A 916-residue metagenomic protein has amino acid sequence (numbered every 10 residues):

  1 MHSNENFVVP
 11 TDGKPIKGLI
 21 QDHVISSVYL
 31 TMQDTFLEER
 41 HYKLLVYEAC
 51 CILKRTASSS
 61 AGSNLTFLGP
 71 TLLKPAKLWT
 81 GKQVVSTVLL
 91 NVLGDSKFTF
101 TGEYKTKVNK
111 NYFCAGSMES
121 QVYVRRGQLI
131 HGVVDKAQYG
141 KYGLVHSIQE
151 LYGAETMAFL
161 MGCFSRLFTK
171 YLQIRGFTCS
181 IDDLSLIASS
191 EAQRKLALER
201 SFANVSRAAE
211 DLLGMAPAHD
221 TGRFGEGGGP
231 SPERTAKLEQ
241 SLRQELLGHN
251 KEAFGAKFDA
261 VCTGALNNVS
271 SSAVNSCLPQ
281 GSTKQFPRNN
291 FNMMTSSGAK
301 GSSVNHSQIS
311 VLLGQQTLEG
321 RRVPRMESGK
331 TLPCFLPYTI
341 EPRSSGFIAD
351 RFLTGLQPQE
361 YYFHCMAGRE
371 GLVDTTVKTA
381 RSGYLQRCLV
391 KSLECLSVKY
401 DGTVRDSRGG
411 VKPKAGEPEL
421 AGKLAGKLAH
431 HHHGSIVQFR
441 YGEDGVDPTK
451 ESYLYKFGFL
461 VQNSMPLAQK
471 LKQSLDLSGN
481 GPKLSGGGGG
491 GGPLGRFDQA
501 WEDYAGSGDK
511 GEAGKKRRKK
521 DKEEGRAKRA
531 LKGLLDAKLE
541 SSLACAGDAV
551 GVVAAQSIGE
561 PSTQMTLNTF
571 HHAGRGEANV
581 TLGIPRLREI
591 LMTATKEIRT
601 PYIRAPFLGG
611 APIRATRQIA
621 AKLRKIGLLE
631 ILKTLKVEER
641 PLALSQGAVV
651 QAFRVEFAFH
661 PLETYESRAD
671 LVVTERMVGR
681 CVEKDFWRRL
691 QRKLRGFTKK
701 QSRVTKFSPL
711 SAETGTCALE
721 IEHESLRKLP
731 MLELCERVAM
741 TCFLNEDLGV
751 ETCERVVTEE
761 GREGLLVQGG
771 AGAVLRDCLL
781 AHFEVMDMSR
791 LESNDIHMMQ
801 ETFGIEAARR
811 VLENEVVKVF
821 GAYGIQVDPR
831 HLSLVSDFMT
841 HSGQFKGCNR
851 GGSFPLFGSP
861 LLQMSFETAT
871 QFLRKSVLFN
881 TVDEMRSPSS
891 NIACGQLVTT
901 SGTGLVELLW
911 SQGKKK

Functional and structural regions predicted by a protein language model:
M1-E5, R126-A137, M157, S165-K170 (+6 more regions): Structured alpha-helical segments in the cores of large, soluble enzyme domains
M1-G13, P279, F286-G298, I309 (+5 more regions): Conserved mixed alpha/beta core segments that line enzyme active sites in large multi-domain catalysts
N6-P15, L19-K105, V145-L151, E191 (+4 more regions): Intrinsically disordered, low-complexity regulatory segments
V9-P10, V124-L129, K141-G153, S180-L186 (+9 more regions): Glycine- and acidic
L73-A154, F159-I174, R322-R369: Function-dense linear segments that define catalytic or interfacial modules in macromolecule-processing proteins
Y112-G132, R234-T263, K515-D536: Intrinsically disordered, low-complexity acidic Ser/Thr-rich regulatory segments
T156-C163, A265, V269, S302-N305 (+4 more regions): Residue-level detector of well-ordered alpha-helical segments, enriched for hydrophobic/aromatic packing positions
Y171-N290, S296-S302, H306-E360, T403-G488 (+3 more regions): Extended, well-ordered alpha-helical scaffold/bundle regions in very large, multi-domain proteins
